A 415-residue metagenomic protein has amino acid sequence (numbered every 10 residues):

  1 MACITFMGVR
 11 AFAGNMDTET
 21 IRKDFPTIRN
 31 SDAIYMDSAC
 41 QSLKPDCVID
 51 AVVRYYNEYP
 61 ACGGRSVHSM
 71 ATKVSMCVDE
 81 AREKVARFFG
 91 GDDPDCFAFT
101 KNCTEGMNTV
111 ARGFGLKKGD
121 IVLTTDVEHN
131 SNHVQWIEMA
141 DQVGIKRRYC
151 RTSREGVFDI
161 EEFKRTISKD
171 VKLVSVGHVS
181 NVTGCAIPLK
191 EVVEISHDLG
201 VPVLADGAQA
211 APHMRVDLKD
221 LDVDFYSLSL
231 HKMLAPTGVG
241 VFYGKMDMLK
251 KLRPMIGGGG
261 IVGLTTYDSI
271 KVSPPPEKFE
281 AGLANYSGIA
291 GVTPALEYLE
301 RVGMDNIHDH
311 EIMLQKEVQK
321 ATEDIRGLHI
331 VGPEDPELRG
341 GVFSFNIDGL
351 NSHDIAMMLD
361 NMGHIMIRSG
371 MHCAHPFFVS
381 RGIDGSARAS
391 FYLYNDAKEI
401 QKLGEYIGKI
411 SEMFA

Functional and structural regions predicted by a protein language model:
M1-G8, F12-A415: Pyridoxal 5′-phosphate
